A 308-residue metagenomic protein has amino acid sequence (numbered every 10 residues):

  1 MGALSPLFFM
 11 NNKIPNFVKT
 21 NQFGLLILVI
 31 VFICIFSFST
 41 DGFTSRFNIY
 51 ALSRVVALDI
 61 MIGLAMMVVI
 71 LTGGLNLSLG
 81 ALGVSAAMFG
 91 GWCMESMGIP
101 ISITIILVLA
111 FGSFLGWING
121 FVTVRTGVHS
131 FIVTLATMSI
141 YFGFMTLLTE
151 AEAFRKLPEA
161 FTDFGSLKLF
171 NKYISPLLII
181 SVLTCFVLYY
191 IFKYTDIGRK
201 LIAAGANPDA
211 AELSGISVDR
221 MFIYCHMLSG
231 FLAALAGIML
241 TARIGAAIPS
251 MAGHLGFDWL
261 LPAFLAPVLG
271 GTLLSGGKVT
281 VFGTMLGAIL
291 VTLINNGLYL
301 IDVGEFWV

Functional and structural regions predicted by a protein language model:
A3-C34, F186, A206-R220, R243 (+1 more regions): Cytosolic-side transmembrane-helix boundaries in multi-pass membrane proteins
N16, T126, S130-T195, M221-Y224 (+2 more regions): Transmembrane helix-bundle core of multi-pass membrane transporters and related energy-transducing complexes
L25-S37, M66, M138-M145, L178-Y190 (+3 more regions): Hydrophobic core segments of alpha-helical transmembrane domains in multi-pass membrane transport and ion-translocation
V31-M97, F121-V128, F264-F282: Single transmembrane alpha-helix segments in multi-pass membrane proteins
D41-A51, T146-L148, I191-F192, G198 (+2 more regions): Inter-helical junctions in multi-pass inner-membrane proteins, predominant in energy-converting antiporter-like
G98-M138, L183, L286-G287: Alpha-helical transmembrane segments within multi-pass membrane transporters and channels
I99-I106, F114-N119, F170-I248: Helix-loop-helix "hairpin" substructures at the membrane interface of multi-pass membrane proteins
A233, A247-W307: Transmembrane alpha-helical segments in multi-pass inner-membrane proteins
